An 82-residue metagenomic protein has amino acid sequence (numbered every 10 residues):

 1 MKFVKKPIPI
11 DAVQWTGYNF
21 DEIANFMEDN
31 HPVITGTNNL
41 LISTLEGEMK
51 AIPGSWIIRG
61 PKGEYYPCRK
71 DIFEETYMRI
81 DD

Functional and structural regions predicted by a protein language model:
M1-T37, L41-L45: N-terminal non-globular leader segments, chiefly Sec-dependent signal peptides
E46-D82: Short, compact, well-ordered microdomains
